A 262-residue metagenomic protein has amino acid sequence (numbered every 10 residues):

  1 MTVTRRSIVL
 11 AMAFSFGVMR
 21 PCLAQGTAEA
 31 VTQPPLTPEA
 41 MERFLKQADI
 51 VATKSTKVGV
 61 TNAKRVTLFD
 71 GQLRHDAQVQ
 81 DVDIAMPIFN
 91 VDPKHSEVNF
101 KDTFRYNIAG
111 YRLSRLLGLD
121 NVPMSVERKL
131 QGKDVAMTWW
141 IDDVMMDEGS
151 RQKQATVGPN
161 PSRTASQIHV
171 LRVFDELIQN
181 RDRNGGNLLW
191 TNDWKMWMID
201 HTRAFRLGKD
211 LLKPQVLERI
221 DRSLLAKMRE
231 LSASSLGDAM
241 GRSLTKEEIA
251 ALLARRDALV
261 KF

Functional and structural regions predicted by a protein language model:
M1-V3: N-terminal secretory signal peptides that target proteins for export/translocation
R5-V9: N-terminal export leaders
A11-R20: Bacterial N-terminal signal peptides
C22-G26, A30: Boundary at the C-terminal end of the N-terminal hydrophobic targeting segment
E29-A40: Juxta-kinase regulatory segment immediately upstream of eukaryotic protein kinase catalytic domains
D49-P159, E176-N180: Conserved ATP-binding subdomain of kinase catalytic cores across diverse folds
V66, V79, Q167-A204, L252: Active-site acidic catalytic loop and adjacent metal/ATP-binding pocket of ATP-dependent phosphoryl transfer enzymes
W190-F262: C-terminal catalytic region of ATP-dependent kinase domains
